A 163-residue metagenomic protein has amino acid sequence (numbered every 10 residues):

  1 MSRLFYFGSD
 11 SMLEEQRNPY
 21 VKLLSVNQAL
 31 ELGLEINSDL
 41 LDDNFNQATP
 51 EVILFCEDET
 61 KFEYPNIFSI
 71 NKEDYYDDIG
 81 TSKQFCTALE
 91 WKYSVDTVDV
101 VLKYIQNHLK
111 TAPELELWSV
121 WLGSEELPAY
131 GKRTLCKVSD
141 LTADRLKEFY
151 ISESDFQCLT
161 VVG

Functional and structural regions predicted by a protein language model:
M1-G163: Structured alpha/beta or helical-core interaction and ligand-binding surfaces enriched in interleaved
